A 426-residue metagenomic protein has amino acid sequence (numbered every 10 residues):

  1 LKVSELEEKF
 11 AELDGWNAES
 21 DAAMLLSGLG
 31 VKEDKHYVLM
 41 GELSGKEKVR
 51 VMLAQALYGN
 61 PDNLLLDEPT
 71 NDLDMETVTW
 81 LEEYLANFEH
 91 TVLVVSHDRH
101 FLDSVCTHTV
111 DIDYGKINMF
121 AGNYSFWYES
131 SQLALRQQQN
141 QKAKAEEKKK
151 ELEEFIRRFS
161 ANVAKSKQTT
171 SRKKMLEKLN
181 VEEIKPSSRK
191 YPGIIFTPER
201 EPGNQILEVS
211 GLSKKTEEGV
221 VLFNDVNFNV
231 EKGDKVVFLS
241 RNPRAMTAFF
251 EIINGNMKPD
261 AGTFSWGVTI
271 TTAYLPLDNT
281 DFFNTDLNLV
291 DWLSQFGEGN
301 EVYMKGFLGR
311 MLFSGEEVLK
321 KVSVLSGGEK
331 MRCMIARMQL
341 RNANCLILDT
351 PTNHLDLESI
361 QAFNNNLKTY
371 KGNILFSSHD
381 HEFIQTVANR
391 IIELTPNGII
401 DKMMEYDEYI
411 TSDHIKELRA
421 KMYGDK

Functional and structural regions predicted by a protein language model:
L1-K142, E199-K426: ABC ATP-binding cassette signature C-motif
E8, R158-F159, P192-I195, D291: Short hinge/gating elements
A23-L29, E154-R158, K174-L179: Short amphipathic coiled-coil heptad-repeat segments
Y37-V38, N162-S166: Short, surface-exposed loop/turn segments at secondary-structure junctions
Q138-R158, K165-K174, K190, D413-K426: ABC ATPase nucleotide-binding domains
A164-Q168, K178-S188, S265: Proline-centered turn/helix-capping motifs that create local helix->coil transitions or kinks
I184-I206: ABC-family P-loop ATPase nucleotide-binding domain
